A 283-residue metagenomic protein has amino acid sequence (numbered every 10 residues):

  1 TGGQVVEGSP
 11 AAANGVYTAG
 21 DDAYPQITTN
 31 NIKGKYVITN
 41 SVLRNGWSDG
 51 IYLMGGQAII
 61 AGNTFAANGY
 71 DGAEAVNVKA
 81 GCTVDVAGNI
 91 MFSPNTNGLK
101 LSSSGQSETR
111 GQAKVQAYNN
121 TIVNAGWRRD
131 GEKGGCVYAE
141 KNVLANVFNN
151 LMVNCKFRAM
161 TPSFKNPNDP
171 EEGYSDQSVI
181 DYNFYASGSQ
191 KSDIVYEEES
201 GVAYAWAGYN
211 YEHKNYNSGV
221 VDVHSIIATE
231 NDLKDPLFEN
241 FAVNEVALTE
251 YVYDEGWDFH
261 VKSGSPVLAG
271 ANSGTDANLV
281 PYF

Functional and structural regions predicted by a protein language model:
T1-F283: Extracellular beta-rich repeat passengers
